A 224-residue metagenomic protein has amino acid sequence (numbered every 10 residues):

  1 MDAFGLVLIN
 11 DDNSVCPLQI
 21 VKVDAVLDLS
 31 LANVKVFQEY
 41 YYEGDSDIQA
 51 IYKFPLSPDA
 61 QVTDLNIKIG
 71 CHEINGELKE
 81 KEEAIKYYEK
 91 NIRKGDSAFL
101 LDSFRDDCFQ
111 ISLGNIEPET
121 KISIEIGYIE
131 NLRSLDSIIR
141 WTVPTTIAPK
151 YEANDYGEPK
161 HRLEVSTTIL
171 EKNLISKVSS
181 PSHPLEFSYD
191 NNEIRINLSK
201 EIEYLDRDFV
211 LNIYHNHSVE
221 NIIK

Functional and structural regions predicted by a protein language model:
M1-K224: Subset of Sec-pathway N-terminal targeting signals
